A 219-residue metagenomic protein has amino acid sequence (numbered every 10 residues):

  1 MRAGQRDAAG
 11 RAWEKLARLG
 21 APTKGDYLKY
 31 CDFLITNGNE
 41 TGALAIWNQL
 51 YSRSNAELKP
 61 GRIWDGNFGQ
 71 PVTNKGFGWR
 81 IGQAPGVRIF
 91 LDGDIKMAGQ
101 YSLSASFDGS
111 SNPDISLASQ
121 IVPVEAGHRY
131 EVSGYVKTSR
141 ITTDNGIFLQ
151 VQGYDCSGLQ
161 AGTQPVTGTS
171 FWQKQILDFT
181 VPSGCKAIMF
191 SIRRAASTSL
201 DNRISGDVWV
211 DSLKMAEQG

Functional and structural regions predicted by a protein language model:
M1-G219: Extracellular and organelle-lumenal recognition/adhesion modules and their flexible linkers in secreted
